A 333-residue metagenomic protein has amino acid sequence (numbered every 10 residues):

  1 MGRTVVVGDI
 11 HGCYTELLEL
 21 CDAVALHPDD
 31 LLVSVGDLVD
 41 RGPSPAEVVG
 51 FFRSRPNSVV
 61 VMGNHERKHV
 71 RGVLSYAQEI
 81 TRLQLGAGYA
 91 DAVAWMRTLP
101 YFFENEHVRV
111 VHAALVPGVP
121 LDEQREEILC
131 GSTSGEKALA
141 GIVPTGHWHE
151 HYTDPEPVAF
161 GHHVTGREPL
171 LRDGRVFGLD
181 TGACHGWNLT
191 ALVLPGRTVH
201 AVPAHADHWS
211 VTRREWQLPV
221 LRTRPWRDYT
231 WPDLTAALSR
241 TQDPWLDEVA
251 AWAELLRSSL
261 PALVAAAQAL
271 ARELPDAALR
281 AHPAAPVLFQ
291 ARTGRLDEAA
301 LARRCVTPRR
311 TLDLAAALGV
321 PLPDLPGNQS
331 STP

Functional and structural regions predicted by a protein language model:
R3-H11, V108-A114, F177-L179: Active-site-proximal beta-strand elements of phosphoester/diester hydrolases
R3-V7, G12-E79: Core catalytic region of metal-dependent phosphoesterases/phosphodiesterases, especially metallo-beta-lactamase-like
D9, D37, F52, G63-N64 (+5 more regions): Divalent metal-coordination and catalytic microenvironments
H11-E16, D40-P43, E66-R71, F103 (+3 more regions): Active-site environment of divalent metal-dependent phosphoester hydrolases
V24-P28, N105, Y152-D154: Glycine-rich phosphate-binding loop signature in dinucleotide/nucleotide-binding domains
P45-V110, V116-G146: Active-site neighborhood of divalent metal-dependent phosphoester bond hydrolases
E136-L139, G146-T332: Acidic, His/Gly-rich catalytic cores of divalent-metal-dependent hydrolytic chemistry
